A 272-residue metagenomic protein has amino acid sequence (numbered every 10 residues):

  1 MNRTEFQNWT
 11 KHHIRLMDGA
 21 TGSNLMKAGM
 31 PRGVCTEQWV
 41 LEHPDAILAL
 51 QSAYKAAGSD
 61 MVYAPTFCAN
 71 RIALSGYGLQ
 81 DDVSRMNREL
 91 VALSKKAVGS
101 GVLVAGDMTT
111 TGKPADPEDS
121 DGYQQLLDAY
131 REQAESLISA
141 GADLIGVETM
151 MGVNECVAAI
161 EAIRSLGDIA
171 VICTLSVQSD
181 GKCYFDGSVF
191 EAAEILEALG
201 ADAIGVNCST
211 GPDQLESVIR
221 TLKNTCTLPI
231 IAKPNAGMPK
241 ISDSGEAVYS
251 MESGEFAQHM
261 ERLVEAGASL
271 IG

Functional and structural regions predicted by a protein language model:
M1-G272: Domain-level signal for soluble alpha/beta catalytic cores
